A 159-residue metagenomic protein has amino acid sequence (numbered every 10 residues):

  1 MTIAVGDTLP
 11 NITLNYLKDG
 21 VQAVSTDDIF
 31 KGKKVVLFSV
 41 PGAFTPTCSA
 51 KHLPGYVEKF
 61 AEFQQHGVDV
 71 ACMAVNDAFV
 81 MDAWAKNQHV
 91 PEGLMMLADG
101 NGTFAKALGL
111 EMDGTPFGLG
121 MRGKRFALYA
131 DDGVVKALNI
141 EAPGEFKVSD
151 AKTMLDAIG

Functional and structural regions predicted by a protein language model:
M1-G159: Chalcogenol-based redox active-site neighborhoods
